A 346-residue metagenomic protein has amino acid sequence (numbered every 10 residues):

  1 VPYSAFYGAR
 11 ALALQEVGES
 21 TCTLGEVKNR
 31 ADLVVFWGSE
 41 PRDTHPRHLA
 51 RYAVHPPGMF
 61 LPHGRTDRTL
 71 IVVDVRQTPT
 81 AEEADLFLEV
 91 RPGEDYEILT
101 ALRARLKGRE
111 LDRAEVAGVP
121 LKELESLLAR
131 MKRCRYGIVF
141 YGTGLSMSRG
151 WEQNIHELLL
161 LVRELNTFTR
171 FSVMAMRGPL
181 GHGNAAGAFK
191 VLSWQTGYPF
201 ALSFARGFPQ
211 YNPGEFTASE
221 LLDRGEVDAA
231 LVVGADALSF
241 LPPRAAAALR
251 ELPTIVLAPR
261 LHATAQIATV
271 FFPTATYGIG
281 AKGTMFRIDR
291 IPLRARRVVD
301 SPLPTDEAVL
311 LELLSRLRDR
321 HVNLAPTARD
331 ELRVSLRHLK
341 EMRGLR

Functional and structural regions predicted by a protein language model:
V1-Y3: Conserved RecA-like helicase motor-core motifs
A9-R170, S193-R346: Non-catalytic alpha/beta scaffold blocks inside enzyme catalytic domains
N166-F189: Short, conserved secondary-structure transition motifs
